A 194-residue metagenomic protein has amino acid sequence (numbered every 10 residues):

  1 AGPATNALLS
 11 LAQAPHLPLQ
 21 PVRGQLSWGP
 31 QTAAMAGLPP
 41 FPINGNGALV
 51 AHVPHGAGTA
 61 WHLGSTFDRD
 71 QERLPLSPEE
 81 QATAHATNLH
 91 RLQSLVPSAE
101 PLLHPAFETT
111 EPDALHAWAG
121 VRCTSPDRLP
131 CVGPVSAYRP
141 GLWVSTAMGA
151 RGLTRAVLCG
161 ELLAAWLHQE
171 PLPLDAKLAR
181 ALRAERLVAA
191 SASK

Functional and structural regions predicted by a protein language model:
A1-P140: Active-site substrate-recognition segment that forms the wall of the catalytic cavity or substrate channel
S98-K194: C-terminal catalytic lobe of FAD-dependent flavoproteins
